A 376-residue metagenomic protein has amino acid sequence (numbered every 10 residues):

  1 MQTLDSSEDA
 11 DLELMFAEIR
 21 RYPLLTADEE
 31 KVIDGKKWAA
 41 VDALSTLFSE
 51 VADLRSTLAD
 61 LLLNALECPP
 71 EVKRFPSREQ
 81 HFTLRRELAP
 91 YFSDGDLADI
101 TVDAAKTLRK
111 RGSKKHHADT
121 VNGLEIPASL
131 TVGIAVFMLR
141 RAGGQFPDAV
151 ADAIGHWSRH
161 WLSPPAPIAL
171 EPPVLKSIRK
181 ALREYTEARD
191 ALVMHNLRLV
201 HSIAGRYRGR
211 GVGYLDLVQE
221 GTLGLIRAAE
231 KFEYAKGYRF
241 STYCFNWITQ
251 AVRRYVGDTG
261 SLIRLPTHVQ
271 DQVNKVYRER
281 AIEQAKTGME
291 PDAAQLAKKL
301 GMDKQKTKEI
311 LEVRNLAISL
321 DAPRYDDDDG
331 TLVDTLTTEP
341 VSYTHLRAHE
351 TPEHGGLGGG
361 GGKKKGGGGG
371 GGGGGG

Functional and structural regions predicted by a protein language model:
L4-R264, H268-K286, R347, G358: Alpha-helical promoter-recognition and RNA polymerase-docking modules of transcription initiation factors, dominated by
E13, G155, R159, N274-R347: Charged, low-cysteine interdomain linkers and short loop/connector segments that bridge structured helical modules
Y22, K363-K364: N-terminal processing/targeting junctions
E29, Q295, E350: Ca2+-coordinating acidic residues in Ca2+-binding motifs
D303, G360-G362: Short, low-complexity interaction segments enriched in Ser/Thr/Pro/Gly
T344-E353, K364-G376: Conserved small/polar residues in nucleotide/adenosyl-binding loops
